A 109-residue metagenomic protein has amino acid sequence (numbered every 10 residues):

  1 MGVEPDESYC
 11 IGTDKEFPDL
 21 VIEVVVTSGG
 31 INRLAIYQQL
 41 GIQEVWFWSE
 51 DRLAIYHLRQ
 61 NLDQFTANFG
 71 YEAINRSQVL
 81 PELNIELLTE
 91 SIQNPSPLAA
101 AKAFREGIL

Functional and structural regions predicted by a protein language model:
M1-L40, W46-L109: C-terminal interaction segment
